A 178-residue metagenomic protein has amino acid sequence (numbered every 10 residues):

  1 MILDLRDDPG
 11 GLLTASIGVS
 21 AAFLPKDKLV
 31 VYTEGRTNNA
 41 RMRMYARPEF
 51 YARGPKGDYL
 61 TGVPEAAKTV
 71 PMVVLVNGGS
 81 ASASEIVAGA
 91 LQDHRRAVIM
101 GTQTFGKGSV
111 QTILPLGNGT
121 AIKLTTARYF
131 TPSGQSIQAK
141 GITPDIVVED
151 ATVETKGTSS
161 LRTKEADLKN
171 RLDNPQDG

Functional and structural regions predicted by a protein language model:
M1-G178: C-terminal "post-core" interaction segments
